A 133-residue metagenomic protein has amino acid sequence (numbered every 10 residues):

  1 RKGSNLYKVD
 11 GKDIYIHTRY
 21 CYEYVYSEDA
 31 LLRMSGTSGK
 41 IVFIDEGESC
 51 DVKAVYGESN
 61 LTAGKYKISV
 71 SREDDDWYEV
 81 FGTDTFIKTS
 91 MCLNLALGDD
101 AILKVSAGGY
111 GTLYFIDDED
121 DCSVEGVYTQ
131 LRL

Functional and structural regions predicted by a protein language model:
R1-K12, Y66-T83: Short, basic/aromatic beta-hairpin or loop at an interaction surface
G3-N5, Y26-E28, T37-G39, D74-D76 (+2 more regions): Envelope-exposed proteins and targeting segments
S4, T18-Y24, V55-S59, D75 (+2 more regions): A short, sequence-level motif marking secondary-structure junctions
I14-I16, C50, T85-I87: Short, isolated positions in well-ordered beta-strands
R19-R33, T89-S106: Short nucleic-acid-contacting surface segments enriched for D/E, G, S/T with interspersed K/R
L32, I41, I68-V70, A101-L103 (+1 more regions): Hydrophobic beta-strand residues in large extracellular and virion-surface proteins
T37-D45, G108-D117: Short, Lys/Arg- and Gly-enriched loop/turn segments at beta-strand edges
I44-K65, I116-L133: Short peripheral tails and domain-boundary helices/loops at the edges of structured domains
